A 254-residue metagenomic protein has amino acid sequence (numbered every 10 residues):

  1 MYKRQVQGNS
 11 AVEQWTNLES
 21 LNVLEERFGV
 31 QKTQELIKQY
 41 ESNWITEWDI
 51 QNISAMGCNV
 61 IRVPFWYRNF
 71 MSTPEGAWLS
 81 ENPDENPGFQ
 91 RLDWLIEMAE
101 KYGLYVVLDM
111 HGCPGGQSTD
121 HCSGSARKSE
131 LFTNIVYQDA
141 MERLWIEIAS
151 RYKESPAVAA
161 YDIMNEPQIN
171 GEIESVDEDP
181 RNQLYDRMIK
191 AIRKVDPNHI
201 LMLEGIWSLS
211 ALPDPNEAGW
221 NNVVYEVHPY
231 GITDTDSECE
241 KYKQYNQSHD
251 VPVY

Functional and structural regions predicted by a protein language model:
M1-Y2: Short, small-residue-biased leader/transition segments that mark boundaries at the very start of proteins
V6-E19, G116-S125: Short, flexible, mixed-charge acidic loops at enzyme active sites
S10-Q34: Charged, glycine/proline-rich intrinsically disordered loops and linkers
V12-L18, D84-E85, K128-E130, V223-Y225 (+1 more regions): Short, surface-exposed linear patches
E13-S20, D84-P87, D177, T235-E238: Alpha-helix capping and helix-coil boundary motifs
K32-I61, F65, N69-M71, E75-I163 (+1 more regions): An active-site-proximal structural segment forming one wall of the substrate-binding cleft that immediately precedes
V136, E142-Y254: Extracellular glycoside hydrolase catalytic/binding regions
